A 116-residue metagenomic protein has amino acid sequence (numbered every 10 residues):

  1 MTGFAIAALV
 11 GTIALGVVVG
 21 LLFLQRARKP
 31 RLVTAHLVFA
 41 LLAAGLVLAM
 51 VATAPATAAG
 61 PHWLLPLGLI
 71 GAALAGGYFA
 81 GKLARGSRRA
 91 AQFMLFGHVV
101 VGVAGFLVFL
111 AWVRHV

Functional and structural regions predicted by a protein language model:
M1-V116: Membrane-embedded alpha-helical bundles that constitute the cytochrome b-like, heme-associated redox core of multi-pass
